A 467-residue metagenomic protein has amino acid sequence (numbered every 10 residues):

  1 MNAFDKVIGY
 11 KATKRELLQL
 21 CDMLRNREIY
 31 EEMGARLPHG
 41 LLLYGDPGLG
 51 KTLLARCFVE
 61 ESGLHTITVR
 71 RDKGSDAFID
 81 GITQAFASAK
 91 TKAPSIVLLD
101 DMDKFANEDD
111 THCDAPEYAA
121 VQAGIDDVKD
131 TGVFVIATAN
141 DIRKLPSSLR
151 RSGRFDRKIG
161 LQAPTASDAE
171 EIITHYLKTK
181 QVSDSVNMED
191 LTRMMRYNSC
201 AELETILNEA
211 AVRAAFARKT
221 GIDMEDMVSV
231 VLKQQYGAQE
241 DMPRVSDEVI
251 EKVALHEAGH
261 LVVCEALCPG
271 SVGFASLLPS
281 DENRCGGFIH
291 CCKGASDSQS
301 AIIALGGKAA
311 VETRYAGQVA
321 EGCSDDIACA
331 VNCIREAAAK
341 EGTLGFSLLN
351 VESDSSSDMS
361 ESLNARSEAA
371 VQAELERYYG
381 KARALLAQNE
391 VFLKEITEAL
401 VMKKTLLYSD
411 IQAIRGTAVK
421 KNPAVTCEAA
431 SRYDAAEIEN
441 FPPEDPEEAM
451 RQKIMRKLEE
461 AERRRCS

Functional and structural regions predicted by a protein language model:
N2-T192: Walker A/P-loop NTP-binding motif of AAA+ ATPase domains
Y10, S199, H256: Short, conserved phosphate/pyrophosphate- and ester-handling motifs at nucleotide-, phospho-/glycolipid
D46, I250-A254, L261-S467: Soluble catalytic regions of large protease machineries
D101, D226, D410: Ca2+-coordinating acidic residues in Ca2+-binding motifs
D103, A258-H260: Short active-site segment of divalent metal-dependent hydrolases/proteases that encodes the spacing between
F134, S147, L161-D226, G237 (+2 more regions): Conserved C-terminal "switch" segment of AAA+ ATPases
V230-Q234: Terminal C-lobe "cap" of eukaryotic-type protein kinase domains
E240-V253: Short pre-active-site segment immediately N-terminal to the catalytic Zn-binding motif
